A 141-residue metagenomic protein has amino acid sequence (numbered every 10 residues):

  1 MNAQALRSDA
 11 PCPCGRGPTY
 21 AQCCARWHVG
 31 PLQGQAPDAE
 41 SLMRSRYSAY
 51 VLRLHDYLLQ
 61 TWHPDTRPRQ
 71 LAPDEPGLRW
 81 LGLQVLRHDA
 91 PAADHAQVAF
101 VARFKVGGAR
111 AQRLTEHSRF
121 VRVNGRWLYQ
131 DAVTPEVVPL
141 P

Functional and structural regions predicted by a protein language model:
M1-L6, A92, R119: Intrinsically disordered, low-complexity linkers and tails
A3-P18: Short Cys/His-rich zinc-binding micro-motifs
G17-T19, H28-P31: Short functional micro-motifs and their immediate structural scaffolds
Q22-C24: Cysteine-centered loop/knuckle micro-motif
G30-P76: Core segments of small alpha/beta cavity-forming domains
D65-R69, G77-L78, Q84, R103 (+1 more regions): Structured, amphipathic secondary-structure segments that form assembly/contact surfaces in multi-subunit
E75-R113: Surface-exposed, charged secondary-structure patches
T115-P141: Short beta-strand edge/turn micro-motifs at domain boundaries
